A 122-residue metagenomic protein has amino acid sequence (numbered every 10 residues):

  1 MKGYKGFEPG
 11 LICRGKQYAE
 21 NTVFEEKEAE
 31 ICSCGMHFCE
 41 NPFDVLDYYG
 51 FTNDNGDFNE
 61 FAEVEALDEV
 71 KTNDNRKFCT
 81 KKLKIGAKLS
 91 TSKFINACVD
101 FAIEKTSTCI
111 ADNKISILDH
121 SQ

Functional and structural regions predicted by a protein language model:
M1-Q122: Short, glycine-biased loop/turn motifs at secondary-structure junctions and in low-complexity Ser/Thr/Pro-rich termini
